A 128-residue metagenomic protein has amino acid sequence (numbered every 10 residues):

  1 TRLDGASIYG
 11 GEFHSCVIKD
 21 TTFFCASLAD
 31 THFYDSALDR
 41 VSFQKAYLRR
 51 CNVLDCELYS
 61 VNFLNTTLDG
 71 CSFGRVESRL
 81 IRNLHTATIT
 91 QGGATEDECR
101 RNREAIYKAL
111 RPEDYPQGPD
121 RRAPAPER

Functional and structural regions predicted by a protein language model:
T1-E127: Tandem repeat scaffolds
